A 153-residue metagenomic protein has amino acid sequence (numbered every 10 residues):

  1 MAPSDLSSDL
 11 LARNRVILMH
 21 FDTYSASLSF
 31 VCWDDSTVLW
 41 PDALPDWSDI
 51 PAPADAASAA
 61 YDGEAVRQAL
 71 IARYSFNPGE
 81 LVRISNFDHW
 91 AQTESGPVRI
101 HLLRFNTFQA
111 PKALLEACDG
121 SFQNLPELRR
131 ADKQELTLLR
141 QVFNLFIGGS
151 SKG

Functional and structural regions predicted by a protein language model:
M1-Y24: Acidic, metal-coordinating catalytic segment for phosphate/diphosphate chemistry, firing primarily on the Nudix
S4-D5, P53-A57, I71, S85-A91: Short secondary-structure capping micro-motifs at structural edges
L11-A12, D22-R73: Conserved Nudix-box catalytic region and its N-terminal flanking loop in Nudix hydrolases and closely related
R15-H20, A26-W33, V98-R104, S121: Ordered hydrophobic segments in well-structured contexts
V38-A52, A110-G153: Nudix hydrolase/Nudix homology domain
Y61-D62, N77, N124, D132: Helix N-cap and loop-to-helix transition residues
I71-L81: Short secondary-structure junctions
G79-L81, S85-S121: Active-site-adjacent beta-strand/loop module that shapes the phosphate/pyrophosphate-binding cleft
